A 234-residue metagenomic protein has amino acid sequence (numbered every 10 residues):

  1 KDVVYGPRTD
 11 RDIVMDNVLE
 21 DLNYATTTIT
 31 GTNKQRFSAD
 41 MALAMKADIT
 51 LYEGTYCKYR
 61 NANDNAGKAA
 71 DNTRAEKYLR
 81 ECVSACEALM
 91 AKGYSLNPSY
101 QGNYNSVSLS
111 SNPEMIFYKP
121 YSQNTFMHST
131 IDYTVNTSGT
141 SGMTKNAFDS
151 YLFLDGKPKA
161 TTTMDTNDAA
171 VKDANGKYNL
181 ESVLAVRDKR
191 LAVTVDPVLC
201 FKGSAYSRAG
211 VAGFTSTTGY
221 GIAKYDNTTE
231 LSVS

Functional and structural regions predicted by a protein language model:
K1: N-terminal cofactor/phosphate-binding cores enriched in small/glycine residues, especially glycine-rich loops such as
Y5-N17: Conserved catalytic neighborhood of penicillin-recognizing serine enzymes
P7, R36, D71: Generic anion/oxyanion-binding catalytic loop in active/binding sites
V14-T28, C82: Amphipathic alpha-helices of TPR/Sel1-like and other helical repeat/solenoid scaffolds
N23, D40, D48-A223: An aromatic- and glycine-enriched ligand-binding surface/loop that stacks and positions planar moieties
T27-R36: Flexible helix-coil transition and linker loops at the boundaries of alpha-helical arrays
D226-S234: Glycine-aromatic-enriched beta-strand/loop faces of beta-sandwich-type recognition domains, especially lectin-like
